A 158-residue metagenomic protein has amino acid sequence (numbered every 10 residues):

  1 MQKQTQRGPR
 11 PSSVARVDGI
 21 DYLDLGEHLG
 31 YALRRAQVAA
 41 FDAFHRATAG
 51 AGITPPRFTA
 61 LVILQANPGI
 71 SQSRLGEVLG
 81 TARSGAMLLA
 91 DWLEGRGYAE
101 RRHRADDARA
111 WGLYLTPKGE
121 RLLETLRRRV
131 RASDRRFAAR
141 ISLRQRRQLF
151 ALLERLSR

Functional and structural regions predicted by a protein language model:
M1-A51, R155: N-terminal leader segment of winged-helix/HTH proteins
Q6-R7, S12, F41, G69 (+1 more regions): Charged, amphipathic alpha-helical coiled-coil/dimerization segments
A32, A39, A43, T59-V62 (+2 more regions): Pre-recognition alpha-helix immediately N-terminal to the DNA-recognition helix within helix-turn-helix or winged-helix
R34-Q37, V62-A66, R127, E154: Short, locally clustered residues in the helix-turn-helix/winged-helix DNA-binding domain
Q72: Helix-turn-helix DNA-binding elements, focusing on the entry/boundary residues of the two helices that contact DNA
G76: The alpha-helix within a helix-turn-helix
A82-G85: Helix-turn-helix DNA-binding motif, specifically the short coil turn and the N-cap/start of the second
